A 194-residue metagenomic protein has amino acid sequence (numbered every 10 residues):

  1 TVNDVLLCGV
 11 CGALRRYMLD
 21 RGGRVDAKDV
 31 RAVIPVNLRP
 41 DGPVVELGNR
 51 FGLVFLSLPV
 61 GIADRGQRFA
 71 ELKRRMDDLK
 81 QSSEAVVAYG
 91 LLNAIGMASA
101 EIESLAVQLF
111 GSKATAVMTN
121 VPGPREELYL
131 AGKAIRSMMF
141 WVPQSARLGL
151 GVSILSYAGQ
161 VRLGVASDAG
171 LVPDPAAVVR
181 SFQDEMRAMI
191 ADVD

Functional and structural regions predicted by a protein language model:
T1-G42: Hydrophobic "lid/gating" helix adjacent to the active-site nucleophile that controls access to an acyl-thioester pocket
T1-V2, S57-I62, S167-V172: A generic structural motif
L19-D20, L38-D41, F55, A100-L105 (+1 more regions): Glycine-rich, charged/polar anion/phosphate-binding loops that engage phosphate groups from diverse ligands
P43-G48, R65-Q67, E127-G132, G164-A166 (+1 more regions): Short conserved micro-motifs at the rims of enzyme active sites and ligand-binding pockets
V44-P124: Helical lid/core segments from catalytic subdomains that handle acyl or acyl-like groups
G111-R147: A short, small/polar-residue-rich loop/turn motif at beta-strand boundaries within alpha/beta enzyme cores
A146-D194: Extended, hydrophobic beta-loop-alpha segments that form or line the acyl/peptidyl-thioester binding and transfer paths
